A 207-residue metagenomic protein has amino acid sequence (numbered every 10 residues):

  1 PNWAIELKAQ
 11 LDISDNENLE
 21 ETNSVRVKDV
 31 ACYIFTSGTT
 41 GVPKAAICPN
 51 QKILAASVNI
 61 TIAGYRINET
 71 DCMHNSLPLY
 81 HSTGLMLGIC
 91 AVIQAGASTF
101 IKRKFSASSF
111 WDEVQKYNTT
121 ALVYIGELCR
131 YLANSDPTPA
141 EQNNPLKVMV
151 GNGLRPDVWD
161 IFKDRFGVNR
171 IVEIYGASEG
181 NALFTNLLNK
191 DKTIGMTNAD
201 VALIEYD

Functional and structural regions predicted by a protein language model:
P1-W3, Q94-S98, K102-D207: Conserved adenylate-forming
A9, K28, N50-Q51, L77 (+1 more regions): Structural detector for helix-capping/boundary residues
D15-F35, V42, R66-C72: Conserved pre-ATP/AMP-binding loop-to-beta segment of ANL
S24, I47, V123: Short aromatic/basic micro-patch
V30, T36-T39, M73, L79 (+4 more regions): Conserved S/T- and glycine-rich ATP-binding loop of Class I adenylate-forming
A31-A55: Conserved AMP-binding A3 loop
L54-C72, Y80-A121: Conserved AMP-binding/adenylation subdomain of ANL enzymes
L77-H81, D207: AMP-binding (ANL) adenylation modules
